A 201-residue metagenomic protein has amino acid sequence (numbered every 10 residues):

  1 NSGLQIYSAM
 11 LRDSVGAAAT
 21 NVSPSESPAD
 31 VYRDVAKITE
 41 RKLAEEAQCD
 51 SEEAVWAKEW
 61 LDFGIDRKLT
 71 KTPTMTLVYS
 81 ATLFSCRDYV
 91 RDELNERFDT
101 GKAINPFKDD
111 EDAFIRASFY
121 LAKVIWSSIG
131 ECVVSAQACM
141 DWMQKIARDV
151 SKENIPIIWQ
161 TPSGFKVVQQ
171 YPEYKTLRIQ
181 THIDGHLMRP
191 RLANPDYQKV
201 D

Functional and structural regions predicted by a protein language model:
N1-D201: Conserved catalytic core of nucleotide polymerization and phosphodiester-bond processing enzymes
